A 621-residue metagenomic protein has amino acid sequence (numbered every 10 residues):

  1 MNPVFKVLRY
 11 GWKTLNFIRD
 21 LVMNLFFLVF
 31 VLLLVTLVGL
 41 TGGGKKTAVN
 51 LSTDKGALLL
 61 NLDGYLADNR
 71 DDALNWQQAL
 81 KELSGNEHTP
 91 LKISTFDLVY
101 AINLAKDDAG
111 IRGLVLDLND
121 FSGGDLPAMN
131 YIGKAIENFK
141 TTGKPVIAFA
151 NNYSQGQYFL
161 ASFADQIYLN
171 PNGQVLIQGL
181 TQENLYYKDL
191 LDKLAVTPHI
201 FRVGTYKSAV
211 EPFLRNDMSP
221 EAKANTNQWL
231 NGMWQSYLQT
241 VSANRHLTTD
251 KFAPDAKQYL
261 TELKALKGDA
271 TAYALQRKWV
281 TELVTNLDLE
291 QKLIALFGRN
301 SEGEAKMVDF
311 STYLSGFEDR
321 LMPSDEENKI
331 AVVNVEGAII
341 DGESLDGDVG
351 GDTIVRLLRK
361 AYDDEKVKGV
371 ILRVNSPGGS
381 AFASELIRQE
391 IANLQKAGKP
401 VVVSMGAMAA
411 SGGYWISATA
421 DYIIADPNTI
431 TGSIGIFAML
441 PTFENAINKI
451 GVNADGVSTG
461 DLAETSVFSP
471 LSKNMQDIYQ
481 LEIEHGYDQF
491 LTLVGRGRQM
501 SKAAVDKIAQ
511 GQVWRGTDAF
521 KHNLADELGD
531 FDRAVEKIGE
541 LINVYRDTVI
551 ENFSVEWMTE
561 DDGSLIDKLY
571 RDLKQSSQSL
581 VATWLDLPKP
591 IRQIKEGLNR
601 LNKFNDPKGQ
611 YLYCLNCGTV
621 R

Functional and structural regions predicted by a protein language model:
M1-R19: N-terminal Lys/Arg-rich, disordered targeting/topogenic segments
N2, L321, D325-K366, E482 (+1 more regions): Intrinsic disorder and flexible/low-complexity segments
W12, W415, W514-R515: Tryptophan-centric aromatic hotspots in well-structured domains and transmembrane helices
R19-G39: Hydrophobic membrane-insertion alpha-helices, especially the h-region of bacterial N-terminal signal peptides
L37-D54: Aromatic-capped interface at the extracytoplasmic side of an N-terminal signal-anchor transmembrane helix
V49-L51, L58-N184, K193, L321-A446: Cleft-lining beta-strand/loop regions that shape enzyme active-site pockets
N184, K188-I294, E444-I538, I542: Charged, glycine-interspersed solvent-exposed loop segments at helix/strand-loop junctions that cap or gate access
A243-N244, E262-L263, T281-E327, F437 (+2 more regions): C-terminal long alpha-helix characteristic of the crotonase
